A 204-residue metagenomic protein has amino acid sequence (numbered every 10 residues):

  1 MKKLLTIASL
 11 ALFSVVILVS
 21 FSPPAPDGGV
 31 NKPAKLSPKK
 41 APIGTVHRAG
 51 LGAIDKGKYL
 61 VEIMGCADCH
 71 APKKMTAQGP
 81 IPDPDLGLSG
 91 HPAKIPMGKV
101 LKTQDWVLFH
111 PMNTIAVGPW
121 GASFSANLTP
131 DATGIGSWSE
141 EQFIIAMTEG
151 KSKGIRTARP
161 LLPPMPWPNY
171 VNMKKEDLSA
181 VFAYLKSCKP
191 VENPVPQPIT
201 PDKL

Functional and structural regions predicted by a protein language model:
M1-L4: Positively charged n-region of N-terminal signal peptides that target proteins for export
S9-I17: Bacterial N-terminal signal peptides
V16-K32: Bacterial Sec-dependent signal peptides at the C-terminal "C-region" and cleavage site
V30, V61, K73, T157 (+3 more regions): Ligand-binding pocket scaffold of soluble enzyme catalytic domains
P33-E62, T76-Q78: Electrostatic cytochrome c docking/interface patches
G57, I63-K73, F143, V181 (+1 more regions): The canonical Cys-X-X-Cys-His
M75-I144, L161-M173, D202-L204: Gly/Gly-Pro-rich "capping" loops immediately C-terminal to redox-active cysteine motifs in periplasmic/lumenal
S137-S152, W167-P196: C-terminal capping alpha-helices of c-type cytochrome domains
